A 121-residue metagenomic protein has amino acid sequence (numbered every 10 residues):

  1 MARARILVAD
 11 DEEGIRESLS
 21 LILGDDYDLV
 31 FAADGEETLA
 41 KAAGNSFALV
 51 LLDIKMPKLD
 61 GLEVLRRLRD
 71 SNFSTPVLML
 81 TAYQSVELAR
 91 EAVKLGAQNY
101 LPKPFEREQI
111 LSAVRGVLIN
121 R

Functional and structural regions predicted by a protein language model:
E12, I54-K55, M79: The short loop immediately C-terminal to the conserved phospho-acceptor aspartate in CheY-like receiver
E13-V30: Two-component/phosphorelay signaling modules centered on CheY-like receiver
F31-L49: Acidic, metal-coordinating helix/loop segments flanking the phosphotransfer/catalytic sites of two-component signaling
D34-E37, K58-E63, Q84: Acidic catalytic/metal-coordinating carboxylates
A40, L62-F73, E91: Short amphipathic alpha-helix used as the core "switch/output" element in two-component signaling
P57, T81, S85, K103-P104: The feature encodes the CheY-like receiver
E87, F105-V114: C-terminal output helix
